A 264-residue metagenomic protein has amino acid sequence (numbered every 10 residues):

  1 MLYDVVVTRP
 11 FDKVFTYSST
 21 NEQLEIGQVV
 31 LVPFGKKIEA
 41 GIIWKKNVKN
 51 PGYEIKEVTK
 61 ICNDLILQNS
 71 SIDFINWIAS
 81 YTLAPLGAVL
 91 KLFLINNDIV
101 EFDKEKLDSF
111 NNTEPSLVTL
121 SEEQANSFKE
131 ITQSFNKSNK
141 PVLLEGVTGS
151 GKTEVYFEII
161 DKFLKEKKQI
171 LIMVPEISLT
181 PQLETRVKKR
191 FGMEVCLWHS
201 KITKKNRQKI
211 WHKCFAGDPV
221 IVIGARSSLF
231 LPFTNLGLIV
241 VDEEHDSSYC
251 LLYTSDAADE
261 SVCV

Functional and structural regions predicted by a protein language model:
M1-S255: Accessory, non-ATPase domains that flank or precede helicase/AAA+ motor cores in DNA-metabolism machines
Y253-V264: Single conserved hydrophobic/aromatic residue that forms the stacking wall/gate of nucleotide- or nucleobase-binding
